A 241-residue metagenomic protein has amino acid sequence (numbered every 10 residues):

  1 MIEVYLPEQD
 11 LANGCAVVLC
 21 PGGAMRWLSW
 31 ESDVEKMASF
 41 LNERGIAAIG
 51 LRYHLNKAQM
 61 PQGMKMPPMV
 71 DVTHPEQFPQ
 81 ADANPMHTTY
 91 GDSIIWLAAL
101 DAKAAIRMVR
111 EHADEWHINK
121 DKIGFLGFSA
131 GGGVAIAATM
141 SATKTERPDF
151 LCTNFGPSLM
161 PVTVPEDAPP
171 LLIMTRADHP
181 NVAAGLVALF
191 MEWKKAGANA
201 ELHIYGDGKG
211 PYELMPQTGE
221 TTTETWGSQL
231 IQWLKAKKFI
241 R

Functional and structural regions predicted by a protein language model:
Y5, N199-R241: C-terminal catalytic histidine-bearing segment of alpha/beta-hydrolase fold enzymes
N13-G22: Short beta-strand element of the alpha/beta-hydrolase
P21-R26, A177-D178: Active-site glycine-rich loops that stabilize anionic/oxyanionic intermediates across multiple enzyme folds
W27-K36, Y53, A184-L186: The serine-hydrolase catalytic nucleophile loop
E31-G50, M191: Short amphipathic alpha-helix adjacent to the substrate-entry channel of hydrolases
K65-D114, S228-Q229: Alpha/beta-hydrolase active-site loop
I94-A168: Primarily recognizes the serine-hydrolase "nucleophile elbow" in alpha/beta-hydrolase and SGNH/GDSL folds
D149-G206: The feature captures the conserved acid-bearing segment of alpha/beta-hydrolase catalytic domains
